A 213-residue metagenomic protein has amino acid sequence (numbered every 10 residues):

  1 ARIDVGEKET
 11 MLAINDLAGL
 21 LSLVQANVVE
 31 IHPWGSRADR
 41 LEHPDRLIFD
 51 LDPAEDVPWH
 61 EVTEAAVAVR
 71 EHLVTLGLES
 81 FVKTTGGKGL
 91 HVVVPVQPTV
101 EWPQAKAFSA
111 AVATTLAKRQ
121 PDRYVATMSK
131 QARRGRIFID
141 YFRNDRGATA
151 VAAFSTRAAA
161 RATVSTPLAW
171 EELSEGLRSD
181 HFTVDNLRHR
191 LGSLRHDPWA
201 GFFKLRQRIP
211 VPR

Functional and structural regions predicted by a protein language model:
A1-L12: Short, His- and charge-rich active-site/binding loops that engage polyanionic ligands
I3, D16, K83-G86, H189 (+1 more regions): Generic detector of intrinsically disordered, low-complexity, polar/charged segments
K8, A26-L47, P53-A54, A68 (+1 more regions): C-terminal accessory nucleic-acid interaction domains of nucleic acid-metabolism proteins
L12-G86, V96-Q104: Signature for HUH/AEP ssDNA processing cores
V57, L90, G147: Active-site-proximal flexible loops/turns
T85-G89, R134: Short Gly/Ser/Thr- and Asp/Glu-enriched loop/turn motifs at secondary-structure junctions
H91-Q97, F138-Y141: A short beta-strand motif that forms the metal-chelation/ATP-contact edge of phosphoryl-transfer active sites
